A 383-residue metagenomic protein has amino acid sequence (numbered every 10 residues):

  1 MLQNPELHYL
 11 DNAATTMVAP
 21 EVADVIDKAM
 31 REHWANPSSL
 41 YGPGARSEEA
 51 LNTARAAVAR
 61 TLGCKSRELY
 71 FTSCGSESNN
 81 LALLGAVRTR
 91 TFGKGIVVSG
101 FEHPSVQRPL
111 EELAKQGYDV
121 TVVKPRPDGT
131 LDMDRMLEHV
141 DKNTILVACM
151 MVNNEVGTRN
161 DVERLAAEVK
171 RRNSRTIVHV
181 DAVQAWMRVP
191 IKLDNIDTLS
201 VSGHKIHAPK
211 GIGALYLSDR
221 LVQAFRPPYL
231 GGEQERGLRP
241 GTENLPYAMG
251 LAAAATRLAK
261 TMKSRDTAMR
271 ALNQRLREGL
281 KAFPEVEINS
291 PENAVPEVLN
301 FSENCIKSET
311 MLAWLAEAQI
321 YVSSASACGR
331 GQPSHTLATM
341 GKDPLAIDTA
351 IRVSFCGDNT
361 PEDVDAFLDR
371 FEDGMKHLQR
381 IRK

Functional and structural regions predicted by a protein language model:
M1-K383: Pyridoxal 5′-phosphate
